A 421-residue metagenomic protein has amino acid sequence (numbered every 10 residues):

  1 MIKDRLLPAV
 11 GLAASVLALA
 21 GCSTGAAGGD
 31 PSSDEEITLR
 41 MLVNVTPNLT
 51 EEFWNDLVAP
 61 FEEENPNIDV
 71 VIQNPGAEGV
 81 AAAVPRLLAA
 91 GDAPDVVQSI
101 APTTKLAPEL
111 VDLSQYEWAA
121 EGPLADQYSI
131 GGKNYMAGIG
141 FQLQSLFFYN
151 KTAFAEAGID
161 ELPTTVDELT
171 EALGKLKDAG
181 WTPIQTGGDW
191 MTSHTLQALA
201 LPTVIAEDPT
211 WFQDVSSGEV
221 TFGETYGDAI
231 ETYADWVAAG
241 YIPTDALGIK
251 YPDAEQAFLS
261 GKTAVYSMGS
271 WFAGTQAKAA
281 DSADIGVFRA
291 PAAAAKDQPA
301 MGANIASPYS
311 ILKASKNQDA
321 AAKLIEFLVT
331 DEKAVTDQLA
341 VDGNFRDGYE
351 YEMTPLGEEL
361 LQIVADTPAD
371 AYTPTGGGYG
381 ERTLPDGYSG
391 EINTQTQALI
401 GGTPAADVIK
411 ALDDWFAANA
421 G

Functional and structural regions predicted by a protein language model:
I2-V16, C22-P102, L196, A294-K296 (+3 more regions): Conserved N-terminal structural module of periplasmic/extracytoplasmic solute-binding proteins
A59, E63, A157, A239 (+1 more regions): Extracytoplasmic/periplasmic substrate-recognition and gating elements
S99-S145, V287: Hinge/lid segment of periplasmic solute-binding proteins
S114-D126, T203-D228, K278-A280, A292-A300 (+1 more regions): Short, solvent-exposed loop/beta-turn-alpha elements that line the ligand-binding surface or hinge of extracytoplasmic
A125, S129-L162, G188-Q213, A303-S310 (+1 more regions): Periplasmic solute-binding protein
G138-I139, N344-R346, Q362-A417: C-terminal capping/gating helix-and-loop segments adjacent to ligand/active sites or protein-protein/ligand interfaces
S216-A246: Glycine-centered hinge/linker elements that transmit conformational signals in sensory and ligand-binding systems
W271-T275, S307-D386: Mature extracytoplasmic/periplasmic domains
